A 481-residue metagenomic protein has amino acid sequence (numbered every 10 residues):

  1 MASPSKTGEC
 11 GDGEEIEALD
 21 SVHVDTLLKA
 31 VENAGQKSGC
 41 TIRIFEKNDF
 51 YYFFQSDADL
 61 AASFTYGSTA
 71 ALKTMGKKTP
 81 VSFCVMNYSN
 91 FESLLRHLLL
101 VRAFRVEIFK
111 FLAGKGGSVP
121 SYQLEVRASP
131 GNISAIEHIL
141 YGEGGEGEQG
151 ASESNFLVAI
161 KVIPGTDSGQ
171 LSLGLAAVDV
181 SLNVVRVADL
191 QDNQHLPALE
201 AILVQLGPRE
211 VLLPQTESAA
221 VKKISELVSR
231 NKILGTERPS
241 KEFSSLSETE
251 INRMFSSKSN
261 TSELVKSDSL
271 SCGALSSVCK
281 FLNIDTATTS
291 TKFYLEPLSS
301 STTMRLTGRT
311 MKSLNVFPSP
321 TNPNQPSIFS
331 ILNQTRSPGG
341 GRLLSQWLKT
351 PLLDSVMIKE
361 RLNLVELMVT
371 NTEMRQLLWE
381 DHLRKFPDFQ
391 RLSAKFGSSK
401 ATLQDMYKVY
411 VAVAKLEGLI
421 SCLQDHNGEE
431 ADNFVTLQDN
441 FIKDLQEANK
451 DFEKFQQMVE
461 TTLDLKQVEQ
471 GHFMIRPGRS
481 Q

Functional and structural regions predicted by a protein language model:
M1-K349, V356-E373, D381, D388-A394 (+4 more regions): Basic, polar low-complexity surface loops/patches
L352, Q376, L403-M406: Heptad-repeat register of long alpha-helical coiled-coils used for dimerization/oligomerization in large scaffolding
L353-S355, L416: A short structural micro-motif
L383-Q481: Charged, amphipathic alpha-helical segments characteristic of ABC-type P-loop ATPases involved in chromosome
